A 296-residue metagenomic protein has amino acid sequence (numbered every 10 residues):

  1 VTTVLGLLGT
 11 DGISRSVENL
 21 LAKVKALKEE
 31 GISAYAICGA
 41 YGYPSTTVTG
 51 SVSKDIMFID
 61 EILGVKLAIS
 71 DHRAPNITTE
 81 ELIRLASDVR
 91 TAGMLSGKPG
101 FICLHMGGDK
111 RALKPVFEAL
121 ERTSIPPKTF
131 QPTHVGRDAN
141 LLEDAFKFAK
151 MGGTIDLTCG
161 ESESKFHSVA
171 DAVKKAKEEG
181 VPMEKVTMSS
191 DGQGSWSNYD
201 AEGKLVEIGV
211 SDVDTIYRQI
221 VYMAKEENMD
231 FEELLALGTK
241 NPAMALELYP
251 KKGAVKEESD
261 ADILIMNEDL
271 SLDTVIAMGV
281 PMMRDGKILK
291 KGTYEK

Functional and structural regions predicted by a protein language model:
V1-S16, A22-P44, I59-P75, M94-G107 (+1 more regions): Divalent metal-dependent hydrolysis catalytic cores, especially in the metallo-beta-lactamase
T2, S33, T154, D230 (+1 more regions): Residue-level detector of anion-binding/catalytic polar loops
R15-L20, T46-S51, T78-T79, K114-V116 (+3 more regions): Short acidic, glycine/serine/threonine-rich loops at helix termini
V17-E30, F117-T123, P127, A243-K251: Short, electropositive alpha-helical surface patch
L27, H105, I155, D191 (+3 more regions): Divalent metal-coordination and catalytic microenvironments
R73, S87-S197, L205-E207: Active-site core of metal-dependent hydrolases
E178-I265: His/Asp/Glu-enriched, well-ordered alpha-helical/loop segment that forms or immediately abuts the divalent-metal
M244, Y249, A254-K296: C-terminal cap of metal-dependent C-N hydrolases
